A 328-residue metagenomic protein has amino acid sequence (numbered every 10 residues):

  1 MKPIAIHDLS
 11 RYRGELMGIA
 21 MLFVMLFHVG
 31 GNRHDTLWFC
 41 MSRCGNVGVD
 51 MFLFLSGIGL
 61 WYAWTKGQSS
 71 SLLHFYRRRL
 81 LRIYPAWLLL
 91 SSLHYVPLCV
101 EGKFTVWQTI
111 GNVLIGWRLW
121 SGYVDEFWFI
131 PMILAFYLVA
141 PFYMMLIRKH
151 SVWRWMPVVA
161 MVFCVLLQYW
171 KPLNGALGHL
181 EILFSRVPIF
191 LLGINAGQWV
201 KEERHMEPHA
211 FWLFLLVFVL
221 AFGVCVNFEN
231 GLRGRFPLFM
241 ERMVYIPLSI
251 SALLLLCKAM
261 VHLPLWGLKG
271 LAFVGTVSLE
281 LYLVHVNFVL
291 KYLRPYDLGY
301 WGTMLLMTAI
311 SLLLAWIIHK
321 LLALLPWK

Functional and structural regions predicted by a protein language model:
M1-L166, H205-F214, L265-G267, V274-V277 (+1 more regions): Membrane-cytosol interface segments of multi-pass membrane proteins, especially ER/Golgi lipid-handling enzymes
I4, L180-L191, Q198-E280, N287-M307: Alpha-helical transmembrane segments and terminal signal-anchor/GPI-anchor hydrophobic tails, characterized by long
F27, L281-V284: Active-site neighborhood of phospho(di)ester-bond hydrolases with catalytic His/Asp-centered motifs
V29-D35, P97-E101, L166-A176, V224-F236 (+1 more regions): Juxtamembrane "helix-exit" motif on the non-cytosolic side of transmembrane helices
S56-T65, N195, L253-K258: Canonical alpha-helical transmembrane segments
L60-L73, G178-E181, P237-M243: Cytoplasmic juxtamembrane interface segments
L138-F142, L191-W199, L255, I317-K320: Amphipathic alpha-helical segments that form well-ordered structural scaffolds and often line/cohere around active
W155-W199: Loop-centered beta-sheet repeat module
